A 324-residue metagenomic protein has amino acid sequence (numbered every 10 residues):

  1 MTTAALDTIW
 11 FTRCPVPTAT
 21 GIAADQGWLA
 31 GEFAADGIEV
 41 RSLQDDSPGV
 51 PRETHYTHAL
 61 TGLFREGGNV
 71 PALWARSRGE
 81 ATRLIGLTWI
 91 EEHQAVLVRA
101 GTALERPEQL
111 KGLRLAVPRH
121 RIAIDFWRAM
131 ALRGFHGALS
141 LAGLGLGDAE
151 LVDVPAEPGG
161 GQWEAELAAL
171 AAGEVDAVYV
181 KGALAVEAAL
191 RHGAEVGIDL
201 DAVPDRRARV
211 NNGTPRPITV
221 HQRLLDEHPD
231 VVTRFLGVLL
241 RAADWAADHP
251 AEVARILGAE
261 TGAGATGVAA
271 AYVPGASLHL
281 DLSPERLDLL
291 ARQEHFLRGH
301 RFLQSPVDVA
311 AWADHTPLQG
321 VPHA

Functional and structural regions predicted by a protein language model:
A5-G147, L151: Short, glycine-/small- and polar/acidic-enriched structural segments that line small-molecule recognition paths
W28, W74, Q109, A168-A169 (+2 more regions): Well-formed, non-transmembrane alpha-helical positions, independent of function
A34, A202-A208, L278-E285: Short, solvent-exposed loop/beta-turn-alpha elements that line the ligand-binding surface or hinge of extracytoplasmic
A35-L43, L144-L151, T261-V273, Q304-A310: Short, surface-exposed acidic
R83-I90, E150-V154, G193-N212, D308: Short beta-strand->loop
G159-I256: Pocket-lining segment of extracytoplasmic ligand-binding domains
H228-F302: Secondary-structure end/capping motifs
R298-A324: Conserved C-terminal helix/tail region of periplasmic/extracytoplasmic solute-binding proteins
